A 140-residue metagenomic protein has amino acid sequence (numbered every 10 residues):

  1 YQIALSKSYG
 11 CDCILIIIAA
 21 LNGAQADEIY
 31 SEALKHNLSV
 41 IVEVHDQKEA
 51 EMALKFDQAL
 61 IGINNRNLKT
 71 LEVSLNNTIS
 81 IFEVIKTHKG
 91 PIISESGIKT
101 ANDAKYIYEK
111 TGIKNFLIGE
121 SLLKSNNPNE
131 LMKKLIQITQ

Functional and structural regions predicted by a protein language model:
Y1-Y9, D46-D57, K89, S94 (+3 more regions): Catalytic cores of alpha/beta
I3, L21-S31, H45-Q47, E51-Q58 (+2 more regions): Short loop-to-alpha-helix "cap/lid" segments that border enzyme active sites across diverse enzyme classes
I3-Q25, G62-L71, T111-M132: Glycine-rich phosphate-binding active-site loops on the catalytic face of alpha/beta enzymes
G10-I14, E32-N37, I85-G90, T111-K114: Short, surface-exposed connector motifs at secondary-structure boundaries
K35-D46: Active-site glycine- and acidic-residue-rich loops that bind and position anionic ligands or nucleotide-like cofactors
L75-V84, L122-Q140: C-terminal helical cap(s) of enzyme catalytic domains, especially alpha/beta-barrels
